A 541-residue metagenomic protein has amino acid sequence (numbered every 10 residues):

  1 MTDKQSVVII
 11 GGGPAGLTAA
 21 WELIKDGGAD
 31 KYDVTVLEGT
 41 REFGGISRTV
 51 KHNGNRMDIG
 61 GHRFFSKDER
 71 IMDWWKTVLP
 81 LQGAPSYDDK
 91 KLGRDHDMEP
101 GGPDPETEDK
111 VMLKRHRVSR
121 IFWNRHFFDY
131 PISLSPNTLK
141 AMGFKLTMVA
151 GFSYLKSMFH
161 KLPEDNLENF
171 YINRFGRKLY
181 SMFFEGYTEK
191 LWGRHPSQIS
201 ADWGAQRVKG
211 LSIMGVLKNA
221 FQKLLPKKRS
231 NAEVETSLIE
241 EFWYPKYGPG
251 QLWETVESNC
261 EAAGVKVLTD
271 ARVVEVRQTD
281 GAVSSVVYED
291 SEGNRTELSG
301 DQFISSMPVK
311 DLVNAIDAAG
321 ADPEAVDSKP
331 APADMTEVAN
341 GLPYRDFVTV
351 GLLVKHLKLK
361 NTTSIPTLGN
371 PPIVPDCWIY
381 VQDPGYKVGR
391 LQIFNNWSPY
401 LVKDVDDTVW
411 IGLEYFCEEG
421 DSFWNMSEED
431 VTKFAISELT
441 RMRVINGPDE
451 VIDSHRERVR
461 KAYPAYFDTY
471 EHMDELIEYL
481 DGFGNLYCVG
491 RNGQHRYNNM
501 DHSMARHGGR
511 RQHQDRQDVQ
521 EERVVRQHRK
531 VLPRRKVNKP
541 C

Functional and structural regions predicted by a protein language model:
T2-A15: Beta1/beta-strand and adjacent pyrophosphate-binding region of the FAD-binding site in flavoprotein oxidoreductases
A15, E42, K310: Conserved Rossmann-like nucleotide-cofactor binding loop
W21, K25, S258, N314 (+2 more regions): Short, well-ordered alpha-helices that flank and scaffold nucleotide-derived cofactor binding pockets
I24-H52: Glycine-rich FAD pyrophosphate-binding loop
R48-T49, P131-I132, P372-C377, Y386-C541: Conserved flavin/dinucleotide-binding core of flavoenzymes
N53-M158, K209: Dinucleotide-binding Rossmann-like beta1-alpha1 core, especially the glycine-rich loop that anchors the ADP
P136-T138, M142, L146-T279, S284 (+2 more regions): Active-site/ligand-binding neighborhood in enzyme catalytic cores
P245, A271-E429, F434-R443, Y479 (+1 more regions): Mid-domain catalytic core of redox enzymes that form a hydrophobic substrate pocket/lid adjacent to a catalytic redox
